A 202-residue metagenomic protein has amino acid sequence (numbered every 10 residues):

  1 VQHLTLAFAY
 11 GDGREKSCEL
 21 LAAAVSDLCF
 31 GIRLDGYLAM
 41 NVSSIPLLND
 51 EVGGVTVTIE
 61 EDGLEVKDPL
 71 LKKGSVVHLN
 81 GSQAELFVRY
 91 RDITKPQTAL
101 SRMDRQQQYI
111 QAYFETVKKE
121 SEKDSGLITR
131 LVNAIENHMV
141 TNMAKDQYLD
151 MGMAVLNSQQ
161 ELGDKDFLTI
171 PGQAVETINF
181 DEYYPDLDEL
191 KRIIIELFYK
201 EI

Functional and structural regions predicted by a protein language model:
V1-I202: Non-catalytic, solvent-exposed segments at the cell envelope interface
